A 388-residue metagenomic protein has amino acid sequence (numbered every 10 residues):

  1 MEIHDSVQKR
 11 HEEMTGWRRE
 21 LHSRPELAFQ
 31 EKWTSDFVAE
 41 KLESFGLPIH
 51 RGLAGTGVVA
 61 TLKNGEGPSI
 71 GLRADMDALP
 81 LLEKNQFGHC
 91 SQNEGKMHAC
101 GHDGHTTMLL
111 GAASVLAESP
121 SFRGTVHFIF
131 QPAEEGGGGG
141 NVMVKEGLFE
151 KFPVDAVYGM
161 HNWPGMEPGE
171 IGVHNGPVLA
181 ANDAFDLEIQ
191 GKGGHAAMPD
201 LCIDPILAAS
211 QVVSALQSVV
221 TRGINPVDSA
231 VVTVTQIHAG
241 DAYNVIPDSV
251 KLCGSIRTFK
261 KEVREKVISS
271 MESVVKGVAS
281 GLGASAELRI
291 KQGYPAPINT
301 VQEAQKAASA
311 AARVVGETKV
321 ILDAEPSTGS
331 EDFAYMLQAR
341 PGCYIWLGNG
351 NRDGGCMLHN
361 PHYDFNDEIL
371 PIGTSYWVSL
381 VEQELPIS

Functional and structural regions predicted by a protein language model:
M1-H98, T107-L110, S114-F122: Acidic/His- and Gly-rich active-site-bordering loop/insert found across diverse amide/peptide-bond hydrolases
R10-W17, Q30-K41, P68, K96 (+14 more regions): General structural feature for long, well-ordered alpha-helical segments within catalytic domains of soluble enzymes
H50, H127-I129, E287: A structural signal for isolated positions on well-ordered beta-strands in alpha/beta enzyme cores
V58-V59, L79-L81, Q86-M97, D103-G104 (+3 more regions): Histidine/acidic-residue-rich, glycine-tolerant segments that coordinate divalent metal ions
I70, I129, Y158, V315 (+1 more regions): Hydrophobic/aromatic beta-strand patches that form the interior of the parallel beta-sheet core in alpha/beta enzyme
G71-R73, L82, F185, Y344-N349: Non-cysteine beta-strand/loop elements that form the S-adenosyl-L-methionine
S210-S388: Metal-dependent amide/peptide-bond hydrolase catalytic core, centered on the "pita-bread" metallohydrolase fold
